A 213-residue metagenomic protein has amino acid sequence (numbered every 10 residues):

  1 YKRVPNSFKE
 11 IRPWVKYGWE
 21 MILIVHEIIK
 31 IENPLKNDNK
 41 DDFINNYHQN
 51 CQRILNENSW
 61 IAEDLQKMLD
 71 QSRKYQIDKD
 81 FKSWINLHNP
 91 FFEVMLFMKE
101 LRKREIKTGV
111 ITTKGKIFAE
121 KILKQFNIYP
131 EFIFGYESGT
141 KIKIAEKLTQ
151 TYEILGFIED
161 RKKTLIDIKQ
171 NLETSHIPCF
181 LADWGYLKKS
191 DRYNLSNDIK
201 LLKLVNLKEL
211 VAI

Functional and structural regions predicted by a protein language model:
Y1-F81: Conserved phosphoryl-transfer catalytic core
N58-G109, E120: Short, acidic loop-to-helix structural element flanking the phosphoryl-transfer center in phosphate-processing enzymes
W84-F92, G135-G139, E159: Conserved phosphate-coordination/catalytic loops
V94-R102, A145-E146, L165, K169 (+1 more regions): Short amphipathic alpha-helical segments and helix-helix/interface helices
G109-G156, K162-N171: Substrate-recognition "cap/lid" segment bordering the active-site pocket of phosphatases
T113, F157-L202: Acidic, Mg2+-coordinating phosphoryl-transfer loop and its flanking beta/alpha structural elements, shared across
N127-G135, S190-I213: Structural recognition of alpha->loop->beta junctions
